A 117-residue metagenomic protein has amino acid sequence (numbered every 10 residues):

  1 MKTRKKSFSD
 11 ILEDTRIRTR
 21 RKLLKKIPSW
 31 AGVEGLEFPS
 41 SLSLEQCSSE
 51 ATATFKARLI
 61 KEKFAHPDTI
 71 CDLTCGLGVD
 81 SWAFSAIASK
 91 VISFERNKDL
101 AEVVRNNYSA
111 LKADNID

Functional and structural regions predicted by a protein language model:
M1-D117: SAM-dependent transferase fold signal centered on methyltransferase-like domains, encompassing both Class I
